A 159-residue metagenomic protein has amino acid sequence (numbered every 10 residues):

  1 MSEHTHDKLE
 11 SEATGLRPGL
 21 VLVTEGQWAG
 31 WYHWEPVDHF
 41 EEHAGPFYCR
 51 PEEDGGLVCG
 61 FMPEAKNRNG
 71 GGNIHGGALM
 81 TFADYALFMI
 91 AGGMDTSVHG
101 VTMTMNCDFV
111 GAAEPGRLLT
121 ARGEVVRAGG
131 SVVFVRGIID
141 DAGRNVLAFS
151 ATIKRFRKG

Functional and structural regions predicted by a protein language model:
M1-G159: Terminal targeting signals and extreme-terminal segments of soluble enzymes
